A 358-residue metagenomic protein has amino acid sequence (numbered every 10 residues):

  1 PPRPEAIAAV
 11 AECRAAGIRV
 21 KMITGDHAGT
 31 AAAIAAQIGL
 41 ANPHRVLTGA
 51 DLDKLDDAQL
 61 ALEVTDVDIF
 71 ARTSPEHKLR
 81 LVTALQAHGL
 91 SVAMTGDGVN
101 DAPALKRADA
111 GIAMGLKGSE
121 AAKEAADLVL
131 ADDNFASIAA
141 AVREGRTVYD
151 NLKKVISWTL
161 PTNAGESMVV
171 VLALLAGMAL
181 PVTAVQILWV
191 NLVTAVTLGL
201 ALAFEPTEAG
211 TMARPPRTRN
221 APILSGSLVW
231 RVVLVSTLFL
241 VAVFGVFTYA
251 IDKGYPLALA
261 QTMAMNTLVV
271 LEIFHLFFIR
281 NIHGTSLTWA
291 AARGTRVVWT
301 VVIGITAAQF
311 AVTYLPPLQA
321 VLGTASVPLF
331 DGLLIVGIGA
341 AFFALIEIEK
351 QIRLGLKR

Functional and structural regions predicted by a protein language model:
P1-N100, K106-A110, R146, L152 (+3 more regions): Cytosolic catalytic headpiece
M22-I23, A71, L130, L160 (+4 more regions): Short conserved micro-motifs on helix faces and helix-strand junctions that flank and scaffold key functional residues
N42-M94, A108, A113-G284: Membrane-embedded transport module
V190-T194, T267-H275, G304-V312, G339-I346: Alpha-helical transmembrane segments of multi-pass membrane proteins
E208-P215, S286-W289, I352-R358: Short, Lys/Arg-enriched, Gly/Pro-containing loop segments at transmembrane-helix junctions of multi-pass membrane
V235, F239, A264, L268 (+3 more regions): Hydrophobic alpha-helical transmembrane segments of polytopic
A242-V246, G304-A320: Hydrophobic alpha-helical transmembrane segments in multi-pass integral membrane proteins
T288-R296: Cytoplasmic-side transmembrane-helix entry/capping segments in multi-pass membrane proteins
